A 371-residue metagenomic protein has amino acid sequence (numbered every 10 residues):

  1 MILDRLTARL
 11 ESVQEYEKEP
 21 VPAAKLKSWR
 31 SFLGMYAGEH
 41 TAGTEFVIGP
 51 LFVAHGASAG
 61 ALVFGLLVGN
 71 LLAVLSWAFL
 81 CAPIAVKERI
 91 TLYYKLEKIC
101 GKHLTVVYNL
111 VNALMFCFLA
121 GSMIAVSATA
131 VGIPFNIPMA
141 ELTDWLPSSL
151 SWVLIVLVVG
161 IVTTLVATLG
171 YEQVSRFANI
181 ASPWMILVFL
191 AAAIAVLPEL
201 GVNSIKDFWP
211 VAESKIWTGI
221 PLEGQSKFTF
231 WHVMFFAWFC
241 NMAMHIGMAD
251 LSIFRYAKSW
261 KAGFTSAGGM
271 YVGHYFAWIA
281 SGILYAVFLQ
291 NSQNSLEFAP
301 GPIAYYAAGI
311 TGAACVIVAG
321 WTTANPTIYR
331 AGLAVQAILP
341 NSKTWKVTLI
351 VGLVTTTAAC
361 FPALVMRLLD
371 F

Functional and structural regions predicted by a protein language model:
M1-A59, L190, V196-E199, T218 (+2 more regions): Membrane-interface "cap" regions at the ends of multi-pass membrane proteins
Y36, I137-L169, P183-A193, W231-D250 (+3 more regions): Transmembrane alpha-helical segments of multi-pass small-molecule transport proteins
F52-C81, L104-N109, T265-S266, M270-G273: Extracellular loop-to-transmembrane helix junctions
V53-L66, M139-L150, L169-A181, L296-G312 (+2 more regions): Transmembrane helix-loop boundary segments of multi-pass membrane transporters
L66-C100, N109-I124, F288: Juxtamembrane transmembrane-helix boundary signature
T105-D144, I317-A337: Hydrophobic transmembrane alpha-helices that form the core helical bundles of multi-pass secondary transporters
A128-I133, I186-I220, F235, C240-M242 (+1 more regions): Hydrophobic alpha-helical segments and their helix-loop junctions in multi-pass secondary transporters
V158-E199, I205-W209, F264-Y271, F371: Membrane-interface loop-to-helix entry segments
